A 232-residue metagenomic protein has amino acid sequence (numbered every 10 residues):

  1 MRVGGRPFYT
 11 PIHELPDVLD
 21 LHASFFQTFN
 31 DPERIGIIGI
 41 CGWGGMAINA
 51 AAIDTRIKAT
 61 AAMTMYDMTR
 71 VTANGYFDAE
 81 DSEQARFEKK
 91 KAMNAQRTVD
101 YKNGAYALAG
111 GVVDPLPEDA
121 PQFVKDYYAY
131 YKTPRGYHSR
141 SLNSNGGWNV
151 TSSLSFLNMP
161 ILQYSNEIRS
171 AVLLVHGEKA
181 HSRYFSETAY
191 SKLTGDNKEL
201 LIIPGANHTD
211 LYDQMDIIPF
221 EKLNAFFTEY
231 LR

Functional and structural regions predicted by a protein language model:
M1-G36, I217-P219: Catalytic nucleophile-loop/oxyanion-hole region of alpha/beta-hydrolase and closely related hydrolase-like folds
I38-I40, A61-T64, I203-P204: Alpha/beta-hydrolase-fold catalytic nucleophile elbow
G39-N49: Glycine-rich nucleophile elbow surrounding the catalytic serine of serine-hydrolase chemistry
I48-Y130: Alpha/beta-hydrolase-fold enzymes
T69, G75-Y76, G146-Y164: Active-site nucleophile elbow and catalytic-triad environment of alpha/beta-hydrolase enzymes
I168, L174-H176: Short beta-strand/loop motif that positions the catalytic acidic residue of the alpha/beta-hydrolase fold
E178-E199: Conserved loop-alpha-helix segment in the C-terminal half of the alpha/beta-hydrolase fold that carries the catalytic
A206-I217: Catalytic histidine-centered segment of alpha/beta-hydrolase-like enzymes
